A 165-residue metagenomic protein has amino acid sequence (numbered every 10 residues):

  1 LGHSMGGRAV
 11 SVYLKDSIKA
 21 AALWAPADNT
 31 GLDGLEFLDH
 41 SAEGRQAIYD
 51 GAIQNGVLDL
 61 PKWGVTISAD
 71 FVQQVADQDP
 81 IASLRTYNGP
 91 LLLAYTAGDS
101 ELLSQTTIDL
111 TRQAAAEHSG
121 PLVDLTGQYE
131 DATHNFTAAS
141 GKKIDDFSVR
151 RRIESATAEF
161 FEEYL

Functional and structural regions predicted by a protein language model:
L1-G2, W24: Short beta-strand immediately N-terminal to the catalytic nucleophile in serine-hydrolase-like folds
G2-V12: Glycine-rich nucleophile elbow surrounding the catalytic serine of serine-hydrolase chemistry
S17-A158: The alpha/beta-hydrolase serine catalytic core
F161-L165: Short, hydrophobic alpha-helical segments
